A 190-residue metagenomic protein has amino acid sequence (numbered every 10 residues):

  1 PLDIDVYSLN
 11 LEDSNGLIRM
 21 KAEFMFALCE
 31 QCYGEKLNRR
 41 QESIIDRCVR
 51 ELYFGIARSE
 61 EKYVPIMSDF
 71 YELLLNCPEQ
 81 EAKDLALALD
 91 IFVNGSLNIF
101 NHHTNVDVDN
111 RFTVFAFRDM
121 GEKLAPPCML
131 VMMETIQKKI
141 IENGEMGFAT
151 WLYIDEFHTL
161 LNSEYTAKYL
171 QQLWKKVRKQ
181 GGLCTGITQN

Functional and structural regions predicted by a protein language model:
P1-G182, G186: P-loop NTPase motor domains
T188-N190: C-terminal accessory regions
